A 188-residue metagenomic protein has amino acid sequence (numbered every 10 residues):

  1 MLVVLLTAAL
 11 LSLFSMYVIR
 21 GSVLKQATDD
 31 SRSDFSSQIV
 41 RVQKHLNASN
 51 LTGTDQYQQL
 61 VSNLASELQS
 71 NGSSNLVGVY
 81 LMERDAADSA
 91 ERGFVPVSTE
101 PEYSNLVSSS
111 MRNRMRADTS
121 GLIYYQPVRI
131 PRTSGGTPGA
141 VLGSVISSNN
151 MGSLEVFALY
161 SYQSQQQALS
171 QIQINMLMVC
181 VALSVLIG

Functional and structural regions predicted by a protein language model:
M1-A86: Juxtamembrane segments flanking the first transmembrane helix of membrane-anchored signal-transduction proteins
M1-T28, S148-G188: Alpha-helical transmembrane segments of membrane proteins, especially the N-terminal anchoring helices and early TM
T7, T28, T52-T54, T99 (+3 more regions): Residue-identity detector for threonine
A8-A9, A27, A48, A65 (+6 more regions): A sequence-composition feature that detects small, non-aromatic residues
F14, F35, Y80, F94 (+2 more regions): Phenylalanine-focused residue identity feature
G21, G53, G72, G78 (+6 more regions): Residue-identity detector for glycine
T54-R129: Extracytoplasmic ligand-binding sensor domains of the Cache superfamily
L106-Q173: Extracytoplasmic
